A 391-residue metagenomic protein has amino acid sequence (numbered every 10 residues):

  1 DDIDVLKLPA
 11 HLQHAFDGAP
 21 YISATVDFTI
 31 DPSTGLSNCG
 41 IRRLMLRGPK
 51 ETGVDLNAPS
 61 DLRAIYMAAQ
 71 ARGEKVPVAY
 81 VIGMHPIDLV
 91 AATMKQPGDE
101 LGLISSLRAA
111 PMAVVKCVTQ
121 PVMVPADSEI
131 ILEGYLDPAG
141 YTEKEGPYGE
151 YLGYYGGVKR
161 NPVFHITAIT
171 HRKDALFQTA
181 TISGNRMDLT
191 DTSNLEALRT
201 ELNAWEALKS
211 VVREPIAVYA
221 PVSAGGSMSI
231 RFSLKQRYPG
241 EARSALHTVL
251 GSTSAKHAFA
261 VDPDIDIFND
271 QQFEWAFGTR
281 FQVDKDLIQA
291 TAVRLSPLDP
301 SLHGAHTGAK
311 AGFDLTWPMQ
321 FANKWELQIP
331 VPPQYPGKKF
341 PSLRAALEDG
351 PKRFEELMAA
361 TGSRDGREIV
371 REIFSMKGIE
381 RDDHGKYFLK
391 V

Functional and structural regions predicted by a protein language model:
D1-L12, H85-D349, R353-R371, S375: Charged, compositionally biased interaction regions
D2-A79: Internal mixed beta-strand/loop scaffold within catalytic domains of large alpha/beta enzymes
F28, V81-G83, E133: Short beta-strand segments
C39-I41, V163, K386: Well-ordered beta-strand positions in beta-sheet-rich domains
R63-A69, V78-A79, N194-L202, P336 (+1 more regions): Charged, low-complexity, helix-prone segments enriched in Lys/Glu/Asp/Gln
R367, R371-V391: Charged low-complexity interaction tracts in eukaryotic proteins
